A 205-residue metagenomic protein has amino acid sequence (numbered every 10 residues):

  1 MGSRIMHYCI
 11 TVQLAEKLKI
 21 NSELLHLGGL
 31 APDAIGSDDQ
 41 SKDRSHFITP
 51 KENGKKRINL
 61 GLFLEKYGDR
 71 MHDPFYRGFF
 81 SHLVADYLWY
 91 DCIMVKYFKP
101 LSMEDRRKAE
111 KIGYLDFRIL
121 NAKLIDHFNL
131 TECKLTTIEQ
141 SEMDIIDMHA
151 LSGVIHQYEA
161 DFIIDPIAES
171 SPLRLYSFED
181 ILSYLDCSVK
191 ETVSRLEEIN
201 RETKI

Functional and structural regions predicted by a protein language model:
M1-I205: N-terminal leader/auxiliary helical segments
